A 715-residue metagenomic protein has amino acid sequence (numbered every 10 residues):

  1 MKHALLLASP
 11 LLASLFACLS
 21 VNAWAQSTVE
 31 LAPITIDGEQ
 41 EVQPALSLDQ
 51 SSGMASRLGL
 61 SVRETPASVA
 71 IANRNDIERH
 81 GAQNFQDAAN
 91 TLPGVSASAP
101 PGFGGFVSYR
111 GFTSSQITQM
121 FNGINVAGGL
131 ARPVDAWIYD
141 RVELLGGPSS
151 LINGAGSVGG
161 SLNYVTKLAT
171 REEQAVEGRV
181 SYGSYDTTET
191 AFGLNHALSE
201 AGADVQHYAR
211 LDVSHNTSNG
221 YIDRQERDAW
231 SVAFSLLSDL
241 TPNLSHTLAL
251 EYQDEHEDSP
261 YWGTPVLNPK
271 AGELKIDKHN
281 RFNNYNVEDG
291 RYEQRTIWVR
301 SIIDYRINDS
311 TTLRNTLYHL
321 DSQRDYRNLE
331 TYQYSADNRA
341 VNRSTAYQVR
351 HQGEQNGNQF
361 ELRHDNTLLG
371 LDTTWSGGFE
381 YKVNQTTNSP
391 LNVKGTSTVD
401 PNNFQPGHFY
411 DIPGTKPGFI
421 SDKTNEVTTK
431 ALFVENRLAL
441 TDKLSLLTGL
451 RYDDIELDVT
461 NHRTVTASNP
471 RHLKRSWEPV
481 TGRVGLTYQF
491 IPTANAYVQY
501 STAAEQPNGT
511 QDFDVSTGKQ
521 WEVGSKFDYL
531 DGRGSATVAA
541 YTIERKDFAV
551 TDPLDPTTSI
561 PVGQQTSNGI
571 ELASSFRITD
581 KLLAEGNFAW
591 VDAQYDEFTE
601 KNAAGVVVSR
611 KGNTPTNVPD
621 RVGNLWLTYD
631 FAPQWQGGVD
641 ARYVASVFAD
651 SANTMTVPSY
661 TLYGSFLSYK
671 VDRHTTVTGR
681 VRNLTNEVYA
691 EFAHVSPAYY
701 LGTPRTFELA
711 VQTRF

Functional and structural regions predicted by a protein language model:
A32-E173, V523: Acidic, small-polar-rich N-terminal luminal/periplasmic segments of exported/outer-membrane proteins
W137-D140, L151-V232, L240-L244, I297 (+1 more regions): Outer-membrane beta-barrel translocator/receptor signature
N216-G220, A233-D239, N243-R306, H319-G353 (+4 more regions): Acidic/polar loop-and-plug regions of large Gram-negative outer-membrane beta-barrel proteins
D239-T241, G353, D372-S376, E380-N384 (+5 more regions): Structural signature of Gram-negative outer-membrane beta-barrels, strongest in the C-terminal barrel of TonB-dependent
V299-S322, S344-N461, E585: Face-selective signature of the C-terminal outer-membrane beta-barrel domain
I302-Y318, S322-E330, Y497, T517-T599 (+1 more regions): Membrane-embedded beta-barrel scaffold of Gram-negative outer-membrane proteins
D442, P561-S651, T685-V688, A710 (+1 more regions): Gram-negative outer-membrane beta-barrel transporters
R642-D650, S665-F715: C-terminal beta-signal and adjacent terminal beta-strands/loops of Gram-negative outer-membrane beta-barrel proteins
